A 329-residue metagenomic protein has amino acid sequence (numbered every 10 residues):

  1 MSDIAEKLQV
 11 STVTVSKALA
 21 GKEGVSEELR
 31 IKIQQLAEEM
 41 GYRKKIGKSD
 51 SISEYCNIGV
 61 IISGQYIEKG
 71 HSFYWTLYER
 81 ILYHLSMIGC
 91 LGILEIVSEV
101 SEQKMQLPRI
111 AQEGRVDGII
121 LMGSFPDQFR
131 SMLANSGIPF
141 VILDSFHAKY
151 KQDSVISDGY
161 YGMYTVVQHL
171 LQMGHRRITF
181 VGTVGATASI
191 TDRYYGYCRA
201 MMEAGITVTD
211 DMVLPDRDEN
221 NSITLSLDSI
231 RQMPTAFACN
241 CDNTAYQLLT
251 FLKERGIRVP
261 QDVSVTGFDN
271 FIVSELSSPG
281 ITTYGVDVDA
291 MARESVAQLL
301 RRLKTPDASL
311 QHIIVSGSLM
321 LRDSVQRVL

Functional and structural regions predicted by a protein language model:
M1-I52: N-terminal helix-turn-helix DNA-binding module of bacterial transcription factors
A37-F73: N-terminal helix-turn-helix/winged-helix DNA-binding helices and compositionally similar short basic alpha-helical
S63-T76, L94-E102, V155-T165, V181-L225 (+4 more regions): Hinge/beta->alpha junction and helix N-cap segments in small-molecule ligand-binding domains
E102-V116, N220-M233: Short, well-structured alpha-helical segments in soluble
M122-G162, N243, D269-I281: Flexible loop/hinge segments that line or gate small-molecule binding clefts
R176-R177, V208-M212, V259-S264: Short acidic capping loops at alpha-helix termini that bridge into adjacent secondary structure
T224-L329: Flexible loop/turn connectors
